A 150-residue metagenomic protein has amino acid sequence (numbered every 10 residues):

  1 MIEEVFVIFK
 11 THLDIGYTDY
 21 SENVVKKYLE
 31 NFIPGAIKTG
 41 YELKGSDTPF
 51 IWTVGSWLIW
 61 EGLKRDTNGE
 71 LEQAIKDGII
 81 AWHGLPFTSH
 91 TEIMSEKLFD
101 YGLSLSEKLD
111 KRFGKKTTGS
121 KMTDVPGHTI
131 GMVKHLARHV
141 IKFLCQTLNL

Functional and structural regions predicted by a protein language model:
M1-L150: Carbohydrate-active enzymes and regulators
